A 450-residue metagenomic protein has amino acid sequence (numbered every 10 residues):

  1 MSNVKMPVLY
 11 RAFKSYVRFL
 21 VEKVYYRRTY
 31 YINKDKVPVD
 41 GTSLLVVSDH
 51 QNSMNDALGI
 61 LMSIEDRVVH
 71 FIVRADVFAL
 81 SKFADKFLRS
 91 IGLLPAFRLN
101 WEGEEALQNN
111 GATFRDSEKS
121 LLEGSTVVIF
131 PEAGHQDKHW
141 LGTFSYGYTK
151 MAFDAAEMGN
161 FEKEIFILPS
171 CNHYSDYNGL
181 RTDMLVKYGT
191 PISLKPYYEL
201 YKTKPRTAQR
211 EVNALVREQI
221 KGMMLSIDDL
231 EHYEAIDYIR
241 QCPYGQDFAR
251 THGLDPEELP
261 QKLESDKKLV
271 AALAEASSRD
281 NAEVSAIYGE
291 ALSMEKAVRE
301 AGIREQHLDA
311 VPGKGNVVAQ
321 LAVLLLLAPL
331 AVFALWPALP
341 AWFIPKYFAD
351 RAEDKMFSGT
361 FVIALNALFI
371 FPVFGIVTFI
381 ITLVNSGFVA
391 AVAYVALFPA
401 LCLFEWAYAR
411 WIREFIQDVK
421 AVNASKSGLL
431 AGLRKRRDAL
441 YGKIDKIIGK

Functional and structural regions predicted by a protein language model:
V4-T207, K314-G315, A331-K450: Soluble catalytic domains of membrane acyltransferases
R18, K150-F153, A214, E218-G222 (+1 more regions): A broad, structural surface signal
F87, E157, Y197, A235-R240 (+9 more regions): Generic structural signal of hydrophobic/aromatic residues within well-ordered alpha-helices of folded domains
G147, E211, Q320, L324: Short, well-structured alpha-helical interface segments that form or flank functional binding sites
T207, A214-H307: Long, charge-rich alpha-helical interaction segments
A271-D350: Membrane-proximal, non-transmembrane alpha-helical segments
